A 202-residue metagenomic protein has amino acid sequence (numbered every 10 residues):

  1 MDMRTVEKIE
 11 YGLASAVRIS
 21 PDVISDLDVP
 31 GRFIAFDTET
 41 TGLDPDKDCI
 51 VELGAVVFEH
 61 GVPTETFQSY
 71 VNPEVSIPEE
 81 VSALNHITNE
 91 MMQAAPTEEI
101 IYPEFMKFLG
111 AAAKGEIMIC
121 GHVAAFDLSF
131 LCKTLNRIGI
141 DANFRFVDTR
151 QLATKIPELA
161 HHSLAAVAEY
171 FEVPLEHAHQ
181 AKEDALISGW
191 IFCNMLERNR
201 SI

Functional and structural regions predicted by a protein language model:
R4-F144, E158-H179: Conserved non-catalytic scaffold segment of RNase H-like nuclease domains
I101, T154, I187-S188: Short Asp/Glu-rich motifs
V147-E158: Catalytic subdomain that performs nucleotidyl-dependent activation
Q180-M195: Acidic, divalent-metal-coordinating active-site segment for phosphoryl/phosphodiester hydrolysis, typified by short
M195-I202: Mixed-charge, glycine-rich, non-catalytic linkers/tails in nucleic-acid processing enzymes
